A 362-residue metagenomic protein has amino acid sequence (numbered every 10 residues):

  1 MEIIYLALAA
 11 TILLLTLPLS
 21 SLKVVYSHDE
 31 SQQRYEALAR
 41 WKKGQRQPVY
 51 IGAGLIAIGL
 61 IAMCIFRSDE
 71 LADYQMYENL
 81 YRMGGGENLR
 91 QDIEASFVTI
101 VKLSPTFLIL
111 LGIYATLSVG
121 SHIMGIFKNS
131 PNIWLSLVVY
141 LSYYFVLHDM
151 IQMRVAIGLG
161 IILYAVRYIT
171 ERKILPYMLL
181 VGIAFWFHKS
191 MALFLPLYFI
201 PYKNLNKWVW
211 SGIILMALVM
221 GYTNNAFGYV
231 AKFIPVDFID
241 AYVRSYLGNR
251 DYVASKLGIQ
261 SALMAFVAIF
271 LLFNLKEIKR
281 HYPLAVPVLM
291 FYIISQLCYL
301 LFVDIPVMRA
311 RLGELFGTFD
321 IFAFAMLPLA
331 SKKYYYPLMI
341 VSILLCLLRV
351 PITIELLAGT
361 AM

Functional and structural regions predicted by a protein language model:
S20-A115, I352-M362: TM-lumen/periplasm interface segments of multi-pass membrane proteins, especially the first transmembrane helix
R34, I51, E70, Q75-N79 (+4 more regions): Alpha-helical transmembrane segments and terminal signal-anchor/GPI-anchor hydrophobic tails, characterized by long
I113-N129: Transmembrane-helix motifs of polytopic, lipid-linked glycan transferases
I126-Y143: Transmembrane-helix signature of polytopic, membrane-embedded enzymes that assemble or transfer cell-envelope glycans
M150-A156: Short acidic/glycine- and proline-prone juxtamembrane loop motifs at membrane-interface regions of multi-pass membrane
I162-P176: Membrane-interface transmembrane helices that cradle and orient dolichyl/undecaprenyl
M178-L180, S190-P201, G212: Transmembrane-embedded, aromatic-rich helix segments that form part of the hydrophobic channel/pocket engaging
L215, K332-P351: Signature aromatic-anchored transmembrane alpha helix within multi-pass, membrane-resident enzymes that catalyze glycan
